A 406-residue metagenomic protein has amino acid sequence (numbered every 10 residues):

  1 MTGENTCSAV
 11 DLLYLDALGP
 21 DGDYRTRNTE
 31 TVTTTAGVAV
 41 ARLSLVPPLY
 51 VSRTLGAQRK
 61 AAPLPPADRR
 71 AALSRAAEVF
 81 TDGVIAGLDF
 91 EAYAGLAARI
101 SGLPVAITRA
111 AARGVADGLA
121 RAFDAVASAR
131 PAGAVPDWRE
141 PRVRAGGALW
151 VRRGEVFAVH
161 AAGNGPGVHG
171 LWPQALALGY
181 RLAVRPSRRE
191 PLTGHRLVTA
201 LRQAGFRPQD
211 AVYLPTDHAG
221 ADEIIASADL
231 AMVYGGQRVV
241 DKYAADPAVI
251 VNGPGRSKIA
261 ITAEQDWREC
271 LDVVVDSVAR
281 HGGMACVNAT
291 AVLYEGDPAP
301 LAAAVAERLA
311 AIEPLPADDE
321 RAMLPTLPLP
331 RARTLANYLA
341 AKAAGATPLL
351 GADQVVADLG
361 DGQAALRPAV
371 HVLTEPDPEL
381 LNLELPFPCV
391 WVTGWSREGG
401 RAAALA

Functional and structural regions predicted by a protein language model:
T2-R144: N-terminal Rossmann-like NAD(P)+-binding subdomain of aldehyde/semialdehyde dehydrogenases
T31-T35, V51-L55, A177-L178, I250-G253 (+4 more regions): Short acidic (Asp/Glu) and glycine-rich catalytic loops that position anionic groups and cofactors
T33-V46, P63-I85, A158, P186 (+4 more regions): Conserved C-terminal structural/oligomerization subdomain of aldehyde/semialdehyde dehydrogenase
R70-S74, G194, A302: Hydrophobic face of alpha-helices
T108-A112, H160-A162, R185, L293-G296: Short beta-strand->loop
P131-V275: Rossmann-like NAD(P) dinucleotide-binding subdomain of oxidoreductase/dehydrogenase enzymes
G154-V156, R256, V287-A289, P386-V390: Short, solvent-exposed beta-strand edge segments and adjacent coil->beta transition regions
Q203-R207, A228-L230, G236-E375, G399-G400: ALDH superfamily catalytic-core signature
